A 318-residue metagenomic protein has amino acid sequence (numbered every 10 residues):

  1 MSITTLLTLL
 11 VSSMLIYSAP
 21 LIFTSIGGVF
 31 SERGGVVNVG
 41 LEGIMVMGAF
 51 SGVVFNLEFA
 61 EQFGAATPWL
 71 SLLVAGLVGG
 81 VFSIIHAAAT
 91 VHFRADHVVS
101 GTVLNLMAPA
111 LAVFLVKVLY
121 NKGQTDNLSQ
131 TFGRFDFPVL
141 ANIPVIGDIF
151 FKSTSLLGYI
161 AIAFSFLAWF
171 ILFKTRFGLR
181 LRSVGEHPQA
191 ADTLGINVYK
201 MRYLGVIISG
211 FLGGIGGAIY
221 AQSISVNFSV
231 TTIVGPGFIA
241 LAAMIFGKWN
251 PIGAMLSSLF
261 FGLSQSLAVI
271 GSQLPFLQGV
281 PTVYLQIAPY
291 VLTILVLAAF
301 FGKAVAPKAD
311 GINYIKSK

Functional and structural regions predicted by a protein language model:
M1-S25, V37, S51, A60-S71: Membrane-interfacial amphipathic/re-entrant helices at transmembrane-helix boundaries
S18-I26, G43-M47, V81-I84, G185 (+5 more regions): Hydrophobic alpha-helical segments embedded in the membrane of multi-pass proteins
V29-S51, V91-L104, R180, I224-I239 (+1 more regions): Short, non-helical or kinked segments that cap or interrupt transmembrane helices
Q62-P109, Q265: Alpha-helical transmembrane segments within multi-pass membrane transporters and channels
A108-F173, P275-L285, G311-K318: Transmembrane helix-bundle core of multi-pass membrane transporters and related energy-transducing complexes
F150-F228, P251-I252, L256: Helix-loop-helix "hairpin" substructures at the membrane interface of multi-pass membrane proteins
E186-K200, G271-K318: Cytosolic-side transmembrane-helix boundaries in multi-pass membrane proteins
S223-Y290: Transmembrane alpha-helical segments in multi-pass inner-membrane proteins
